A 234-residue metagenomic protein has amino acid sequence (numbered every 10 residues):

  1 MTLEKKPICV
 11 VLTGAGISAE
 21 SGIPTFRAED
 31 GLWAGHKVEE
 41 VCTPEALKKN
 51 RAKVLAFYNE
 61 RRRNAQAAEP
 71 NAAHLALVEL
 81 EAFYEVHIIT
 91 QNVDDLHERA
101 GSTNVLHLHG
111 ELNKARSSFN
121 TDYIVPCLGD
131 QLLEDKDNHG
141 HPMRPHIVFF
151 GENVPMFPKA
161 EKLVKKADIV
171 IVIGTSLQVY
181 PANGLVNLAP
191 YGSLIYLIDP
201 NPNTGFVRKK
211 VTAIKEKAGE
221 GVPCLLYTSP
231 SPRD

Functional and structural regions predicted by a protein language model:
T2-C9, A15-S118: Metabolite-binding pocket within alpha/beta catalytic cores that recognizes anionic/polar moieties
G14, Q91, G110, E152 (+2 more regions): Cofactor-binding loop segments of dinucleotide-utilizing enzymes, especially the Rossmann-like FAD- and NAD(P)+-binding
H36, E40-T43, Q178-L225: Glycine-rich, acidic loop regions that bind phosphate or pyrophosphate groups
T103-P158: Cys/His-rich short segments
A167: An anion/phosphate-binding loop that grips the pyrophosphate of nucleotide cofactors and donors
Y227-D234: Conserved small/polar residues in nucleotide/adenosyl-binding loops
